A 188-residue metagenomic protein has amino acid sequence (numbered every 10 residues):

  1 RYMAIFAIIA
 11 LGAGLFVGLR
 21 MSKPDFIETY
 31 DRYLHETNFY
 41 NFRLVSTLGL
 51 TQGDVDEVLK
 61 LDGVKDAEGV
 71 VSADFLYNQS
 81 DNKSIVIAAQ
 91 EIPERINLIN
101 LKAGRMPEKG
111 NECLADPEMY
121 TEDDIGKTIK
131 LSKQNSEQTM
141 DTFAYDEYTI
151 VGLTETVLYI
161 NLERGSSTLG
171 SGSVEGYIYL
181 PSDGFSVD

Functional and structural regions predicted by a protein language model:
R1-D25: Short, strongly hydrophobic transmembrane alpha-helices
P24-D188: Basic-flanked hydrophobic alpha-helices used for secretion and membrane insertion
